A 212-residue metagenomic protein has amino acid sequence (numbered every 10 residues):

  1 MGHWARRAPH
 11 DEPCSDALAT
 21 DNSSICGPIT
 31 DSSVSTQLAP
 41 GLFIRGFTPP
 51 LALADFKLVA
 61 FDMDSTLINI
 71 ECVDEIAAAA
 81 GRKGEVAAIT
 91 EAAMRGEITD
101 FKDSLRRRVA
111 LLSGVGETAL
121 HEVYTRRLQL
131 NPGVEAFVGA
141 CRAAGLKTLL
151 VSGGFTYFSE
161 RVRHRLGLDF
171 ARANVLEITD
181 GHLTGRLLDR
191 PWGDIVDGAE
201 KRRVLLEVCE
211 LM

Functional and structural regions predicted by a protein language model:
M1-R7, D11-F61: Non-catalytic pre-domain segments flanking phosphatase-related domains
F43, I68-I70: Cytosolic regulatory modules rich in charged/polar residues
A60-D62, L150-V151: Short hydrophobic beta-strand that contains or immediately precedes a catalytic carboxylate
M63, M94, T179: Short, ordered coil/turn segments that flank beta-strands lining enzyme active or ligand-binding pockets
S65, G96, S152: Residue-level signature of catalytic and energy-coupling elements of molecular machines, predominantly ATP/GTP-dependent
T66-L67, L183: Hydrophobic "anchor" residues
C72-A143: A metal-dependent, Asp-based hydrolase signature
E122-M212: C-terminal cap/substrate-recognition subdomain and adjoining C-terminal extension of metal-dependent phosphatase-like
